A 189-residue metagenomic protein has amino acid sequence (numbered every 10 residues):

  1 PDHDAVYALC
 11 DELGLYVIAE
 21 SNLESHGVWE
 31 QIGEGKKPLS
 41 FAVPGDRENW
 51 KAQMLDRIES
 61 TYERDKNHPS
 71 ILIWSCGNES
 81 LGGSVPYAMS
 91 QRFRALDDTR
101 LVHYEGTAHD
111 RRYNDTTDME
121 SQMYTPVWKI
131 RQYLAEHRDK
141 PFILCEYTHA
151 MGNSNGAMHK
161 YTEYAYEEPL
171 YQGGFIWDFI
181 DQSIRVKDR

Functional and structural regions predicted by a protein language model:
P1-R189: Substrate-binding/catalytic cleft of secreted carbohydrate-active enzymes, primarily glycoside hydrolases
